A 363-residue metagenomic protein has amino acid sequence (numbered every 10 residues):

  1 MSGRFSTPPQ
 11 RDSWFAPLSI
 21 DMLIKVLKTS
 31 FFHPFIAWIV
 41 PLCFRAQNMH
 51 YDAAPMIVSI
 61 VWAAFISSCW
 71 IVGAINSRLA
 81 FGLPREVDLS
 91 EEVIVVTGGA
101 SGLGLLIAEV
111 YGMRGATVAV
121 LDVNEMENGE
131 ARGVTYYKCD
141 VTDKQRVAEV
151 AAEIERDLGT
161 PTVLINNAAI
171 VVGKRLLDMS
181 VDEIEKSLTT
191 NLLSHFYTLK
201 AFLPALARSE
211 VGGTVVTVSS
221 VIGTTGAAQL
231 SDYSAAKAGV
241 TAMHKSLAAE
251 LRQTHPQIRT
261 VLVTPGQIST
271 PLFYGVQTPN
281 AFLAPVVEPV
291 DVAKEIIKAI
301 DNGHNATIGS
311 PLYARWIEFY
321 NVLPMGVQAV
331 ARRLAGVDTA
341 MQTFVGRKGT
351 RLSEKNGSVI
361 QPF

Functional and structural regions predicted by a protein language model:
W70-E109: N-terminal signal-anchor transmembrane helix
N167-G173: Conserved NAD(P)H cofactor-binding loop of Rossmann-fold oxidoreductase domains
R175-L176, S180-E185: Substrate-binding pocket helix/loop in short-chain dehydrogenase/reductase
L199, A236: Active-site helix of classical SDR
S220: Residue(s) in the substrate-gating loop at a strand-loop-helix junction that position the organic substrate next
G226-S234: Active-site loop-to-helix junction immediately N-terminal to the catalytic Tyr of the SDR YXXXK motif in Rossmann-fold
R252-L312: SDR active-site lid
